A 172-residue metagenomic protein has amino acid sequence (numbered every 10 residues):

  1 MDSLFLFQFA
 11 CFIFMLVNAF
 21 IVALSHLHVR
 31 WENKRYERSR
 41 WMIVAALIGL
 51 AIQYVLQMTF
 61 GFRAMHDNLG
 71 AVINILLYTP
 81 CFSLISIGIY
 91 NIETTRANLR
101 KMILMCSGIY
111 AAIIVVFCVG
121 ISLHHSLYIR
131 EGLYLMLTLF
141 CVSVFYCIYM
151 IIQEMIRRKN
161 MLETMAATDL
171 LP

Functional and structural regions predicted by a protein language model:
D2-F14, V116-Q153: Extracellular-loop-to-transmembrane junctions of the mid-late helices
F9-R30, R38-R63, L76-S83, C106-G120: Hydrophobic alpha-helical transmembrane segments of multi-pass membrane proteins
N18-S25, C81, F145-N160: Membrane-water interface of transmembrane alpha-helices
Y36-R38, K101-M102, I156-P172: Membrane-helix boundary/juxtamembrane motif in polytopic membrane proteins
A46, N68-A71: Hydrophobic/aromatic interaction determinants used to assemble and anchor large protein complexes
G61-D67, S122-G132, M165: Membrane-interface helix termini and inter-helical loops of multi-pass transporters
I73-L84, L135, L139: Membrane-embedded alpha-helical segments of multi-pass membrane proteins, especially the transmembrane helices
Y90-V119, R130-F140, A167-P172: The cytoplasmic-loop to transmembrane-helix boundary for the fourth helix
